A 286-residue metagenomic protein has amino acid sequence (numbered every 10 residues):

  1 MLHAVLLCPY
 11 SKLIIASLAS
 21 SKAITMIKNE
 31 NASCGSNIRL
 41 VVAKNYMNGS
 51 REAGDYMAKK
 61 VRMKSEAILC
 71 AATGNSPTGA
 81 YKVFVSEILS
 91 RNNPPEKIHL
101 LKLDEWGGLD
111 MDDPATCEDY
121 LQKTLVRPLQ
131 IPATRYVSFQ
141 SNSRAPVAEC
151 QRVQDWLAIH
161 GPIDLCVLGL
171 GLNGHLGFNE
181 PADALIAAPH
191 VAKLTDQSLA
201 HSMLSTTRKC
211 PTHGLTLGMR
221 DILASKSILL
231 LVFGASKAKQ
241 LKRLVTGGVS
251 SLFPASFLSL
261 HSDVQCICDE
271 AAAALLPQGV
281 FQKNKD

Functional and structural regions predicted by a protein language model:
M26-L69: N-terminal glycine-/serine-/threonine-rich phosphate-binding loop
I27-N37, P95-C166: Ligand-binding beta-strand-loop-alpha-helix segment within the catalytic cores of soluble metabolic enzymes
M63-L89: Glycine-rich N-terminal segment of FAD-binding domains in flavoprotein oxidoreductases, spanning the beta-loop-helix
A71-S76, L168-L172, F233: Glycine-rich beta-strand-to-loop/alpha-helix junction loops that act as flexible
V83-P94, C117-D119, P181-V191: A glycine- and small-aliphatic-rich helix-loop capping segment at beta-alpha/alpha-beta transitions that lines
N173, G177-M219: Class I SAM-dependent methyltransferase SAM-binding "motif I" and its flanking Rossmann-like core
R220, A224-D286: ATP/nucleoside-binding phosphotransfer catalytic cores, i.e., glycine-rich phosphate-binding loops
